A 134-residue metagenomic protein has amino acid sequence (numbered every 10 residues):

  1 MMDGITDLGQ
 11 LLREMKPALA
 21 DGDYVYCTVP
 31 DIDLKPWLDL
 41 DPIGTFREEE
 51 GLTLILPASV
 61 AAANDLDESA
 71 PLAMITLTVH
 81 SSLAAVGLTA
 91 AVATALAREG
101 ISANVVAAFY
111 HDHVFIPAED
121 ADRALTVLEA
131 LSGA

Functional and structural regions predicted by a protein language model:
M1-T78, S82-T94: Regulatory modules associated with amino-acid/nitrogen control
D41, G100-V105: A short linear hydrophobic-aromatic micro-motif
A58-A61, P117-D122: Helix N-cap motif at beta-to-alpha junctions
E68, A121-A134: Charge-rich, low-aromatic oligomerization/scaffolding segments with amphipathic character
A73-I75, E99-I101, D112: Generic beta-strand structural signal
A95, E99-I101, V127-L131: Generic non-transmembrane alpha-helical segments
F109-H111, D120: Structural preference for solvent-exposed beta-strand-turn elements and adjacent flexible terminal/loop segments within
